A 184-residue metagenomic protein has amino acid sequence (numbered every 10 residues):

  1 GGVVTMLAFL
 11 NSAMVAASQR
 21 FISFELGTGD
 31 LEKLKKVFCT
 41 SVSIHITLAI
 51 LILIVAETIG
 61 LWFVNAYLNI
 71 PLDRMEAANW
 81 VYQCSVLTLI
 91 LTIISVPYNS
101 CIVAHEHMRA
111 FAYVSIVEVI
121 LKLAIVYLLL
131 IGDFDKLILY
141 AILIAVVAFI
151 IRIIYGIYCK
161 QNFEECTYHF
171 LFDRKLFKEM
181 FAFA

Functional and structural regions predicted by a protein language model:
G1-L26, H45-I46, I52, L89-S95 (+2 more regions): Small-residue-rich midsections of specific transmembrane alpha-helices
G2-T5, T40, A49, L89 (+2 more regions): Residue-level recognition of pore/gate-forming positions within transmembrane alpha-helices of multi-pass
L7-T47, V64-N69, V103-A110: Transmembrane-helix boundary and interhelical linker motifs in polytopic inner-membrane proteins
I46, Y82-V86, R109-I116, I154 (+1 more regions): Hydrophobic faces of transmembrane alpha-helices in multi-pass small-molecule transporters and flippases across diverse
L53-L72: Short membrane-interface helical motifs at transmembrane helix boundaries in multi-pass membrane transporters
T58, P71-S95, A112, I116 (+3 more regions): Alpha-helical transmembrane segments of multi-pass membrane proteins
E106-R109, I120-I153, I157, Q161: Membrane-interface helix-loop junctions in multi-pass transport and translocation proteins
L137-A141, Y155-A184: Interhelical loop/hinge segments that connect adjacent transmembrane helices in multipass membrane
